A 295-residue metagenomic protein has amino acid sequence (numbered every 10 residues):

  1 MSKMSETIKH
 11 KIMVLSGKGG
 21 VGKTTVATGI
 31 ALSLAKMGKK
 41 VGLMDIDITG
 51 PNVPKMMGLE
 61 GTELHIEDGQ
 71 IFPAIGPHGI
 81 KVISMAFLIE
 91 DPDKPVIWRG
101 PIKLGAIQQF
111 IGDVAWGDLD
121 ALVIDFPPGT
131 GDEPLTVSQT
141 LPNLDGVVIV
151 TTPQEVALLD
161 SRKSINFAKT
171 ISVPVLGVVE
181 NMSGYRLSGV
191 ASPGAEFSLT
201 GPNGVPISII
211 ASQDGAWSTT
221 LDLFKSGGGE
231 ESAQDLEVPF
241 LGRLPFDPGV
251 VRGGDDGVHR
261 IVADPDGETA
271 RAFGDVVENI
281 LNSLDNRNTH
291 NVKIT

Functional and structural regions predicted by a protein language model:
M1-V21, K40, T62, V277 (+2 more regions): Extreme N-terminal, non-catalytic leader segments that precede Walker-type/kinase nucleotide-binding cores
I8, G19, D45, V53 (+8 more regions): Residue-level signature of catalytic and energy-coupling elements of molecular machines, predominantly ATP/GTP-dependent
H10-D47, I165: Walker A/P-loop phosphate-binding motif and the immediately C-terminal alpha-helix
K23-I30, G50-P54, G129-L135, V156-D160: Short glycine/serine/threonine-rich phosphate/pyrophosphate-binding segments that cradle anionic phosphate groups
K40-G42, I46-P92, I97, L104-A106 (+2 more regions): Phosphate-binding loop that captures ATP/GTP phosphates
L88-V137: Phosphate-binding/switch loop-helix module in NTP-utilizing enzymes
W116, A121, P127-V238, R243 (+1 more regions): Conserved catalytic-core segment of NTP-binding enzymes
D256-T269: C-terminal boundary of histidine-terminating zinc-finger modules
